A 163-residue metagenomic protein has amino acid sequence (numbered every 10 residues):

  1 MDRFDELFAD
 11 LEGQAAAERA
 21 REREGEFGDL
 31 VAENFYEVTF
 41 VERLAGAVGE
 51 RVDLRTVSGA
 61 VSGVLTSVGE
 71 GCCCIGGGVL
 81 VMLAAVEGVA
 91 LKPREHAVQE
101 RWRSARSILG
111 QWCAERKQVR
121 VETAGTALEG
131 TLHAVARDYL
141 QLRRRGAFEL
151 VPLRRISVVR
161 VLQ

Functional and structural regions predicted by a protein language model:
M1-E129, H133-Q163: Short glycine-rich, low-complexity segments
